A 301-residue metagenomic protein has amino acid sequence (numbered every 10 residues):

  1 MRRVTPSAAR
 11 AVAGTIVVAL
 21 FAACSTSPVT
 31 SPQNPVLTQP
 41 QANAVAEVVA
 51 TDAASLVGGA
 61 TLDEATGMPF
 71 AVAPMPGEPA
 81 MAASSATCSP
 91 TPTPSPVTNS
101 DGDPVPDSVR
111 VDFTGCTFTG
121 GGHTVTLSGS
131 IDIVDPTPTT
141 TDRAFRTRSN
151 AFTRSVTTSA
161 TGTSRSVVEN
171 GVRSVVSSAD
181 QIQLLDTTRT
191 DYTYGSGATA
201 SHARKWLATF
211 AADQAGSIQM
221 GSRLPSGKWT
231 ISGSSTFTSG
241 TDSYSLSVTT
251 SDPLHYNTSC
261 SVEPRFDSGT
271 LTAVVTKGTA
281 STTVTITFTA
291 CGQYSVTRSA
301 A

Functional and structural regions predicted by a protein language model:
R2-A13: Bacterial N-terminal signal peptides that target proteins for export
L20-A23: C-terminal motif of bacterial Sec signal peptides marking the signal peptidase cleavage site
S27-A301: Low-complexity, intrinsically disordered segments exposed to solvent
